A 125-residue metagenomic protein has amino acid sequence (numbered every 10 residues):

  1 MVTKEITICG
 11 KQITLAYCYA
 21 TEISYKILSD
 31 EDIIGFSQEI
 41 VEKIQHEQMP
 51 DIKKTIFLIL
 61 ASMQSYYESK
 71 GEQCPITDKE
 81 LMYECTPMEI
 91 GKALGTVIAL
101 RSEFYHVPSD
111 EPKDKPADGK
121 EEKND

Functional and structural regions predicted by a protein language model:
M1-Q12, D32-Q45, S69-D125: Charged interaction scaffolds used for protein-protein
E5-T7, E22-L28, A61: Short, functional N-terminal and low-complexity linear motifs
A16-Y17: Short linear motifs in exposed loops
A20-Q38: Short, surface-exposed, low-complexity cationic segments
S29, M63, Y67-K70: A broad structural signal for alpha-helix termini and local helix breaks/kinks
F36, Q48-I52, I59: Active-site- and interface-proximal helix/loop "cap" or "latch" segments in soluble metabolic and energy-transducing
K54-S65, K92-A99: Short, hydrophobic/amphipathic alpha-helical patches that form generic packing surfaces within helical domains
